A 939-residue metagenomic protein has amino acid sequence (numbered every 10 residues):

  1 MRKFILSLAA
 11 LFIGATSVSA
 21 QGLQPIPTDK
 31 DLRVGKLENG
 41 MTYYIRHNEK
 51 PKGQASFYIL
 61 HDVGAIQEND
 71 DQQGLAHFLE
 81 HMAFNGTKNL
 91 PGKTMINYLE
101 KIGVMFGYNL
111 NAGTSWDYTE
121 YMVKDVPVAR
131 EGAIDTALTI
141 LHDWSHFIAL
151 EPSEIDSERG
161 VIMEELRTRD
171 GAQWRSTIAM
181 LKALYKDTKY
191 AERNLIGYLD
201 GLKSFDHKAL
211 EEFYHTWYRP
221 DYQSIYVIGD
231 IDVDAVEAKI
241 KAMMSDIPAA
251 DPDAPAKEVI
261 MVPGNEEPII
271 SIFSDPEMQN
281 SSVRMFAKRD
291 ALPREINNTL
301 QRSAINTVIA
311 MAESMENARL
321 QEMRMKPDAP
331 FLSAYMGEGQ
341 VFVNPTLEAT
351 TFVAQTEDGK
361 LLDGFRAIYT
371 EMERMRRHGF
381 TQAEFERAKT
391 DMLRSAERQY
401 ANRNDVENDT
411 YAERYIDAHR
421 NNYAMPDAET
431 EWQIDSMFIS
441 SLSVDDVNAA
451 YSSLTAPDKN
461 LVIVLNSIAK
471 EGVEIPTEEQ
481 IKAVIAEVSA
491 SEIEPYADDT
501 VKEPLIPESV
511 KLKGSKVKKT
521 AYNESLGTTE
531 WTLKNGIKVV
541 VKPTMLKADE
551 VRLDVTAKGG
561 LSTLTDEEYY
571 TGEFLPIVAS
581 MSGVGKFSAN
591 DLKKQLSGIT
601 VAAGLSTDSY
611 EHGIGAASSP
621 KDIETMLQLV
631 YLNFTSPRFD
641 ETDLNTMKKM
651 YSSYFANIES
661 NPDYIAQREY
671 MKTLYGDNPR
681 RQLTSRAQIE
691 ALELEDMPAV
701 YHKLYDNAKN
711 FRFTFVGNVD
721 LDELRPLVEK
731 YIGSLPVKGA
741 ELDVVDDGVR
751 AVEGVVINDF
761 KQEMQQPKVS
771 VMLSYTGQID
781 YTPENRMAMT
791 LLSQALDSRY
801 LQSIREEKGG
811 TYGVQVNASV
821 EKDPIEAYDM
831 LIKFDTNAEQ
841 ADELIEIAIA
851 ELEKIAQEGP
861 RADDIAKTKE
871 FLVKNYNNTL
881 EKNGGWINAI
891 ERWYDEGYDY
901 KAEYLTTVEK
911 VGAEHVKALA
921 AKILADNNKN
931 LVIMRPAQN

Functional and structural regions predicted by a protein language model:
F4-I13: Sec-dependent N-terminal signal peptides
I13-S19: C-terminal segment of classical bacterial N-terminal signal peptides
A20-I45, D232-T307, A312-N317, Q321 (+10 more regions): Proteolytic maturation boundary segments
R46, P51-E68, G74-A76, K93-D143 (+14 more regions): M16 family metallopeptidases and their MPP-like homologs
L75-A83, A312, L575: Active-site His/Glu-centered metal-binding helix of metallohydrolases
M82-P91, S582-V584: Catalytic Zn2+-binding segment of zinc metalloproteases
F147, P152, R159-G160, Q173 (+5 more regions): Non-catalytic, conformational "gating/processing" segments within enzyme and secreted inhibitor domains
R159-A209, F213-Y222, Y226-I228, V233-I240 (+3 more regions): Hydrophobic, small-residue-rich alpha-helical packing segments that form membrane-like cores
